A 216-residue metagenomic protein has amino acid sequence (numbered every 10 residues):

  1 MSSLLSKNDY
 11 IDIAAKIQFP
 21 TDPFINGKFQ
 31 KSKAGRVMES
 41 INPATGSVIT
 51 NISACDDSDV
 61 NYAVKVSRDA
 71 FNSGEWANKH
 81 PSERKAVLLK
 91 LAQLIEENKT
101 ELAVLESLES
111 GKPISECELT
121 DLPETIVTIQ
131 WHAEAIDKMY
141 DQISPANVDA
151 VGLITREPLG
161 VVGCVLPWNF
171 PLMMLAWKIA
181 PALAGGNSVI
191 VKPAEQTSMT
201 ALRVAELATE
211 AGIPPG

Functional and structural regions predicted by a protein language model:
M1-I52, A86-K90, M139-V165: Terminal low-complexity tails and localization/encapsulation signals of metabolic enzymes
Y10, W76, I129-W131, W168 (+1 more regions): Tryptophan-centered motif/residue detector
Q30, G74-A77, N169-L172: Short strand->helix junction
K31, N51-A54, W76-N78, S198 (+2 more regions): Domain-wide signal for the mature, well-folded portions of proteins, strongly enriched in nucleus-encoded organellar
I41, S58, Y62, K79 (+3 more regions): An amphipathic alpha-helix/helix-turn recognition signal
I49-M139: Glycine-rich loop-to-alpha-helix module at the N-terminal edge of alpha/beta enzyme cores
Y140-G216: Rossmann-like NAD(P) dinucleotide-binding subdomain of oxidoreductase/dehydrogenase enzymes
